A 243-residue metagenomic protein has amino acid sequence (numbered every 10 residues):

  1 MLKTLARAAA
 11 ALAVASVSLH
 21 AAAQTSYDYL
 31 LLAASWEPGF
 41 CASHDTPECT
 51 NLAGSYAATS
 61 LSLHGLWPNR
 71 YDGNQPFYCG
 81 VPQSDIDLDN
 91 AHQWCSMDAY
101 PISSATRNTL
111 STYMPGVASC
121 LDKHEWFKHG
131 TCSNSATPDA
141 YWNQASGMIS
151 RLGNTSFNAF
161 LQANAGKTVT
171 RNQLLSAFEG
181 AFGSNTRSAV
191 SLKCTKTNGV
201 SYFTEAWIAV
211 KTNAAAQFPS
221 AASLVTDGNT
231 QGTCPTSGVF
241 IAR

Functional and structural regions predicted by a protein language model:
M1-A9: Bacterial N-terminal signal peptides that target proteins for export
A9-A10, A22, N229-G232: Short linear motifs in low-complexity, proline-biased tails and propeptides
A23-N164, A189: Catalytic cores of phosphodiester-bond-cleaving enzymes
S103-R243: C-terminal, well-folded lobe of enzymatic/effector domains
